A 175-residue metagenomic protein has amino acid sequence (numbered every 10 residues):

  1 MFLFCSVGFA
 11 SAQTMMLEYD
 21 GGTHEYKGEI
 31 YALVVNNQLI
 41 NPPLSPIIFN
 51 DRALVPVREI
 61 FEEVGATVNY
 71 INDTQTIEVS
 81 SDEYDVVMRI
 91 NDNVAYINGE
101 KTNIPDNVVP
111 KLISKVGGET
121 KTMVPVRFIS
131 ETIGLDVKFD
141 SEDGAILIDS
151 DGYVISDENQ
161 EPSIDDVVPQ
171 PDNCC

Functional and structural regions predicted by a protein language model:
M1-S6: Bacterial N-terminal signal peptides
G8-C175: Primary recognition of N-terminal secretory signal peptides and signal-anchoring hydrophobic helices
